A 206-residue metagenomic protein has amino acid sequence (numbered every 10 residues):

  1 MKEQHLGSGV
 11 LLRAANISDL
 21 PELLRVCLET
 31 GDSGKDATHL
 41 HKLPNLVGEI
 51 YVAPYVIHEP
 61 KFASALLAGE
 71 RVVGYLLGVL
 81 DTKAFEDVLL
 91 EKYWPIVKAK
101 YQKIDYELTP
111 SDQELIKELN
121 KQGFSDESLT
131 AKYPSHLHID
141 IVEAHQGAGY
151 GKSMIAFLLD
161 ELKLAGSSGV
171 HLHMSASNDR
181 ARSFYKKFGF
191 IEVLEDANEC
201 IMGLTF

Functional and structural regions predicted by a protein language model:
L11-R25: A short beta-loop-alpha structural element at the N-terminal edge of CoA-dependent acyl/N-acetyltransferase catalytic
D32-Y51, L89-K98, Q102-E107: Conserved GNAT-fold acetyl-CoA-binding loop/helix
H41-A63, G69: Active-site rim helix/loop that mediates acceptor-substrate recognition in acyltransferases
A65, R71-L80: Conserved beta-strand in the GNAT
K83, H171-H173, K186-L204: Conserved catalytic-core motifs of GNAT/GCN5-like acyltransferases
K83-H138: Conserved acyl-donor/pantetheine-binding loop and adjacent beta-alpha core of acyl/acetyltransferases and related
Y133-S135, L162-S175: Conserved GNAT acetyl-CoA-binding A-motif
H138, G147-L164, S183-K187: Conserved acetyl-CoA-binding loop-helix of GNAT-fold acetyltransferases
